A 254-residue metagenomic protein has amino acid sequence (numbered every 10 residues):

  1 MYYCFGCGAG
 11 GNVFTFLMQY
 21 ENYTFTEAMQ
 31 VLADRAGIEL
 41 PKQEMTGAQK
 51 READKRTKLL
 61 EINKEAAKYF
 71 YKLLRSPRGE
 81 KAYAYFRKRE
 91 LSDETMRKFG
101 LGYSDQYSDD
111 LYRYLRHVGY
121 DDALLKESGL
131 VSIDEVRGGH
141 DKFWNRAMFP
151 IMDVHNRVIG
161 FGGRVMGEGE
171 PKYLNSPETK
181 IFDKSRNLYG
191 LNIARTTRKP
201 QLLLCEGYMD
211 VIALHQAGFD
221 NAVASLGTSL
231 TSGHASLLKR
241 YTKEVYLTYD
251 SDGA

Functional and structural regions predicted by a protein language model:
M1-V118, D122-A123, E127, R146 (+1 more regions): Non-catalytic accessory segments of DNA primases and related replication-initiation nucleases
C4, N12, D153, E206 (+2 more regions): Acidic active-site catalytic centers that drive phospho-/nucleotidyl reactions and related ester hydrolyses
F5, Y20, L74, Y103 (+4 more regions): Residues that cap or flank secondary-structure elements
G6, Y20-E21, L32, G162 (+3 more regions): Glycine-rich, histidine-containing beta strand-loop boundary motifs that form or position
A9, T24, A28, R186 (+2 more regions): Short acidic-hydrophobic sequence patches enriched in Asp/Glu that either
G47, G100, T228-S229, D252: Conserved beta-strand edge residues that scaffold enzyme active sites
A48-E65, D105-V245: Phosphate-handling DNA/RNA-contact segment within nucleic-acid enzymes
T242-A254: A structural-propensity feature for long, helix-poor, extended segments
